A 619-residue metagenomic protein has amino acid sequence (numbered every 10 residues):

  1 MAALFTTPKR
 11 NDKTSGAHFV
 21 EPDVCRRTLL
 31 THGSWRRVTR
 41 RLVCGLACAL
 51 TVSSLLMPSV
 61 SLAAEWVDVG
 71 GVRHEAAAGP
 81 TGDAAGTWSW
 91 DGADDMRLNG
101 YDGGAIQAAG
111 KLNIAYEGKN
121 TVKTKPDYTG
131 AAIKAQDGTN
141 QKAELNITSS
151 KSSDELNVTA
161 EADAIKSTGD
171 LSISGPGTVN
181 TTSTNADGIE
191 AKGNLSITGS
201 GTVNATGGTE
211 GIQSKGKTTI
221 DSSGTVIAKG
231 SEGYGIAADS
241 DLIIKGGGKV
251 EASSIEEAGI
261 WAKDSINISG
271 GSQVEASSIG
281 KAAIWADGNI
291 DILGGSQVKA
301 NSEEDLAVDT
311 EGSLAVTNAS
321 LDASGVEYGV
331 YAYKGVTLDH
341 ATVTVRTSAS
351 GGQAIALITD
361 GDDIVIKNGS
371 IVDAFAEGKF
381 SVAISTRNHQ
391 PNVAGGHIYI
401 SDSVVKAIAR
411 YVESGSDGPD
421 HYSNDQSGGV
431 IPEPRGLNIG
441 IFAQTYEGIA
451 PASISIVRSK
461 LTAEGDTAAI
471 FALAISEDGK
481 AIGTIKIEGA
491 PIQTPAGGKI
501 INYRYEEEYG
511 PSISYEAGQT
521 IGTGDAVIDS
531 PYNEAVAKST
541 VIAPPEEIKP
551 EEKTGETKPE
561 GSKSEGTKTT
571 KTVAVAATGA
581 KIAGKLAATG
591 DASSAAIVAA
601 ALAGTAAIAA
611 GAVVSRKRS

Functional and structural regions predicted by a protein language model:
M1-A63, S619: Sec-dependent, cleavable N-terminal signal peptides
K9-K13, E21-D23, D221, K245 (+5 more regions): Intrinsically disordered, low-complexity polyampholyte segments enriched for Lys and acidic residues
N11, T28, W66, A283 (+5 more regions): N-terminal start and proteolytic maturation junction detector
S15, S34, S200, S562-S564: Serine residues within intrinsically disordered or low-complexity segments
L55-W66, A587-A595, V614-S615: Sec-dependent signal peptide cleavage junction
L62-P550: A composition-driven surface/loop motif
I528-A592: C-terminal low-complexity, Ser/Thr- and acidic/Pro-rich disordered "stalk" regions positioned immediately N-terminal
A576, S593-R616: A cross-kingdom C-terminal cell-surface attachment/processing module
